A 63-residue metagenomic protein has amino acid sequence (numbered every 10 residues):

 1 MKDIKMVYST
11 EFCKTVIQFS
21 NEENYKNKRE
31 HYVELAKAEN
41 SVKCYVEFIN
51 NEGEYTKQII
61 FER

Functional and structural regions predicted by a protein language model:
M1-I4, E30, E39-K43: A broad structural signal for short, well-ordered beta-strand segments within beta-sheet-rich domains
M1-T15: Short aromatic-glycine-(Arg/Gly/Cys) micro-motifs in beta-strand/loop hairpins
M6, K28-H31, E47, K57: Polar/charged side chains located within well-ordered beta-strands of beta-rich proteins
V7-S9, S20, I49, E62: A structural detector for beta-sheet-dominated domains
C13-N24: A short, exposed loop/beta-hairpin motif centered on an aromatic-Gly-Thr core
E22-L35: Charged, amphipathic alpha-helical segments
L35-R63: Short, mixed-charge low-complexity intrinsically disordered segments
